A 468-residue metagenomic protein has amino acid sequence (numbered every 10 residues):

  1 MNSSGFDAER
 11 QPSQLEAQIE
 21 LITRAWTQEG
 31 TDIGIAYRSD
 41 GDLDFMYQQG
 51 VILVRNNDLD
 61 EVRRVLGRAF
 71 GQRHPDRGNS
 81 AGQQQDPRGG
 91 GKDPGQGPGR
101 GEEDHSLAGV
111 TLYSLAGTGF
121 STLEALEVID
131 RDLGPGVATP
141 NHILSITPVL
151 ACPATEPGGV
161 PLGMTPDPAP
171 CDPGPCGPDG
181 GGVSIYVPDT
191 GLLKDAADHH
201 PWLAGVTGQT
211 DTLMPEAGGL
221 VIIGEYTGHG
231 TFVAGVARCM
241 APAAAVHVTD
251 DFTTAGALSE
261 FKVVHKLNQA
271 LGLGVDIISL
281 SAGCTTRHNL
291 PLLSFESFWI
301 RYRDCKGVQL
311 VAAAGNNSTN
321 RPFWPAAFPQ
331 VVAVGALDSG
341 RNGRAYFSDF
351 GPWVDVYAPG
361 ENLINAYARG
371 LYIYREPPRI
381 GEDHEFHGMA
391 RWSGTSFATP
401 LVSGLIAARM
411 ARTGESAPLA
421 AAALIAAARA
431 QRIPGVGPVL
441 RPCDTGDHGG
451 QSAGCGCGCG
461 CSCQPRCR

Functional and structural regions predicted by a protein language model:
N2-I146: Inhibitory N-terminal propeptides of secreted protease zymogens
Q85-R100, D104-S184, A196-H199, H384 (+2 more regions): Protease zymogen maturation seam
G134, G307, Q330-A333: Glycine-centered tight turns that cap/initiate beta-strands
T155-A244, H265, Q269-L273, I277 (+4 more regions): Active-site core segment of subtilase-fold serine proteases
D189-G191, F323-A411: Extracellular S/T/G-rich loop segment that most often corresponds to the catalytic His/Ser-adjacent loop
A237-L258, K262, G414-A428: Short helix-loop-beta-strand segments that form the rim/entrance of peptidase-like active sites
F252-F328, E385-P400, P465-C467: Substrate-binding/access-modulating region of protease and related hydrolase catalytic domains
L271, V275-A282, N289-S294, A411-R468: C-terminal subdomain of the subtilisin-like protease fold in secreted/lumenal serine endopeptidases
